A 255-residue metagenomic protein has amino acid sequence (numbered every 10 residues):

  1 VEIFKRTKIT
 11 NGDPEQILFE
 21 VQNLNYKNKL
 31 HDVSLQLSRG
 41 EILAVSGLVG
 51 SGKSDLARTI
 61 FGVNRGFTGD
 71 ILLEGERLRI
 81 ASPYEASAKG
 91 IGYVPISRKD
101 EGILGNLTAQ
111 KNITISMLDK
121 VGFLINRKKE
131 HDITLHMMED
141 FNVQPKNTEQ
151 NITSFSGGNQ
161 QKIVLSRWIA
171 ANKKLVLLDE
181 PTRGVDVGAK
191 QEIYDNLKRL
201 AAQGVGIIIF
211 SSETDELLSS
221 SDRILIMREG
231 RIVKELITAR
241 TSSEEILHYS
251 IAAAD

Functional and structural regions predicted by a protein language model:
V1-D255: Glycine-rich phosphate-binding loops of nucleotide-dependent enzymes
